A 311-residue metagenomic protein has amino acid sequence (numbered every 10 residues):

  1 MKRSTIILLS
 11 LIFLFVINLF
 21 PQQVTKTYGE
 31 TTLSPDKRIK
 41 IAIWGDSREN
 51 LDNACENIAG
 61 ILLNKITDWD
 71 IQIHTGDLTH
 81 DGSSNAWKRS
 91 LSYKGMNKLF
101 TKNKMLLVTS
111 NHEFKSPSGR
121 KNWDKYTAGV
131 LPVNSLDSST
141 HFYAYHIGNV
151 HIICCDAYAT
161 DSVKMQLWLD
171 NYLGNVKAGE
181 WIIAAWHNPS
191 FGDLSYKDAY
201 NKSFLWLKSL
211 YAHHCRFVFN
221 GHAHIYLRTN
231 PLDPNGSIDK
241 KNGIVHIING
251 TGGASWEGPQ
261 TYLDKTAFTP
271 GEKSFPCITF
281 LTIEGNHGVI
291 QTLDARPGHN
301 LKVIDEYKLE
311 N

Functional and structural regions predicted by a protein language model:
M1-T5: Positively charged n-region of N-terminal signal peptides that target proteins for export
L8-N18: Bacterial N-terminal signal peptides
F20-A86, D193: N-terminal active-site segment of His-dependent metallophosphoesterases
V24-K26, S84-I182, K197, L205-S209 (+2 more regions): Extended active-site neighborhood of metal-dependent phosphoesterases/phosphodiesterases
S34-G45, M165-N201: Mobile, glycine- and charge-enriched loop segments and immediately flanking short secondary-structure elements within
I41-I43, Q72-H74, L107, A184 (+1 more regions): Residue-level marker for buried hydrophobic side chains located in beta-strands that build the well-ordered beta-sheet
D46, G76-D77, S110-N111, H187 (+1 more regions): Active-site glycine-centered loops adjacent to acidic/histidine catalytic or metal-binding residues that shape
T75-L78, L210-Y211, C215, G221: Conserved beta-strand->loop/alpha-helix structural units within folded catalytic cores of enzymes with alpha/beta
